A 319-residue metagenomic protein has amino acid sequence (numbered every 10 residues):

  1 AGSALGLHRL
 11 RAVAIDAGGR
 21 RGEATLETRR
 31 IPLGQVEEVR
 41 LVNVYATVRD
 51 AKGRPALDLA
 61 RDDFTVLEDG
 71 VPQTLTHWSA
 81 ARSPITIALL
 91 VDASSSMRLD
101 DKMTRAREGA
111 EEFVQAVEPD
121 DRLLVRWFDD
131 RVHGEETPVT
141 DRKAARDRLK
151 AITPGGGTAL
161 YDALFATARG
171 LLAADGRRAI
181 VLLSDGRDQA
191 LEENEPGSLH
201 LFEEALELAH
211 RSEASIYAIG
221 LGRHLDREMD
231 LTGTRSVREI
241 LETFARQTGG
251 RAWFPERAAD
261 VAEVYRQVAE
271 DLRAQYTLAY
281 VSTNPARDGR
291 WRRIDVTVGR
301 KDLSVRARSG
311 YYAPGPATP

Functional and structural regions predicted by a protein language model:
A1-P319: Scaffold/interface architecture of coatomer-like assemblies
